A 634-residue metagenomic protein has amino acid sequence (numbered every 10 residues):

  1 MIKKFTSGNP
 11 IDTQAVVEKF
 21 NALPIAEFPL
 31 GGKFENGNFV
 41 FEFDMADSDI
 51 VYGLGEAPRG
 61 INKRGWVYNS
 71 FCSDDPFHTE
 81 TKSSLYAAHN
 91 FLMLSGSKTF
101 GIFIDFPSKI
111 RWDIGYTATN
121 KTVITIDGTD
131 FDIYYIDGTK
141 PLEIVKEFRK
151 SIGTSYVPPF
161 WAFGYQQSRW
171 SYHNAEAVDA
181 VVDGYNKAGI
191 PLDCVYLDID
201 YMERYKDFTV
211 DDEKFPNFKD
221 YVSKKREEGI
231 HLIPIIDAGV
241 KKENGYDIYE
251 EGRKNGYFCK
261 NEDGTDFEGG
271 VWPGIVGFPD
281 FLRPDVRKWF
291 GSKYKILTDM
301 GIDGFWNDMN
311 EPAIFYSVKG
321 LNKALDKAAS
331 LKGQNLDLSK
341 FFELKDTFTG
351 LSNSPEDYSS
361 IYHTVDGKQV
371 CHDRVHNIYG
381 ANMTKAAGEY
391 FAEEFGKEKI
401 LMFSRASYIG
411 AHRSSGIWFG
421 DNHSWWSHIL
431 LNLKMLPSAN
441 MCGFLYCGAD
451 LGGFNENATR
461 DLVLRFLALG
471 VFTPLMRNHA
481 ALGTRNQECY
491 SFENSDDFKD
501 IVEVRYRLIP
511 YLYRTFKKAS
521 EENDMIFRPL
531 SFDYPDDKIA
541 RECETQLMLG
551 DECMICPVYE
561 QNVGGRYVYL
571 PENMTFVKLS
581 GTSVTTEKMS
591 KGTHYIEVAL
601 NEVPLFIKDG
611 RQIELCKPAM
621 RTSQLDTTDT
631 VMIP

Functional and structural regions predicted by a protein language model:
M1-P159, R169-W170, A175, V182-K187 (+6 more regions): Catalytic and substrate-binding clefts that recognize carbohydrates or anionic sugar/phosphate headgroups
F43-M45, L54, S95, F103-F106 (+12 more regions): Glycine-rich, histidine-containing beta strand-loop boundary motifs that form or position
V67-Y68, L85-A88, D179, R287 (+4 more regions): Short, hydrophobic/amphipathic alpha-helical packing segments that form internal helix faces or helix-helix interfaces
F77-E80, A88-N90, I152-T154, V181-G184 (+11 more regions): Generic recognition of flexible, low-complexity loop/linker segments
T81-K82, S155-P158, S168-N217, V222: A conserved hydrophobic secondary-structure block that centers on an alpha-helix together with its immediately flanking
A87-F91, F100, F131, F163 (+6 more regions): Residue-level detector of short, conserved catalytic/binding motifs and their immediate flanks
P191-F498, D533-Y534, T586: Aromatic- and carboxylate-enriched substrate-binding clefts and catalytic-loop regions of carbohydrate-active enzymes
I378, T384-I400, S407-I417, L431-M435 (+2 more regions): Catalytic core of carbohydrate-active enzymes
